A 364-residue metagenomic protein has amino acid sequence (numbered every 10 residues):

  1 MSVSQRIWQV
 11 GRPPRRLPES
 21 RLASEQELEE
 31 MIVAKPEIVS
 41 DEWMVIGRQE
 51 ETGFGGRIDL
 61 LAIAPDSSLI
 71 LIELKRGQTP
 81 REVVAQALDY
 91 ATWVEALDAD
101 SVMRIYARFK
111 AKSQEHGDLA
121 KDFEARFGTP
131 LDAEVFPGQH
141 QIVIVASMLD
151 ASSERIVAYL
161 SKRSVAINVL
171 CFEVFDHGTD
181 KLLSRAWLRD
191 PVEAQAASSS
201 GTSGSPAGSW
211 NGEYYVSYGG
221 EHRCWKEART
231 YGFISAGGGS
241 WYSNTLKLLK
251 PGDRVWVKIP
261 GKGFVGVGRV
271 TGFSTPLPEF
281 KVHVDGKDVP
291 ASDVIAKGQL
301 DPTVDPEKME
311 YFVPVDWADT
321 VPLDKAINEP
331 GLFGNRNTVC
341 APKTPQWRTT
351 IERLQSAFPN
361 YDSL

Functional and structural regions predicted by a protein language model:
M1-F233, S240-K250, V321, P330-N337 (+2 more regions): Charged, terminal alpha-helix-loop-beta segments that serve as non-catalytic nucleic-acid engagement and/or assembly
L248-L249, F264, L277: Short, Lys/Arg-enriched phosphate-binding patches
P251-V255: Loop/turn positions that initiate beta-strands
K262-R269: Short, Lys/Arg- and Gly-enriched loop/turn segments at beta-strand edges
R269-P345: Aromatic- and Lys/Arg-enriched surface recognition patch
